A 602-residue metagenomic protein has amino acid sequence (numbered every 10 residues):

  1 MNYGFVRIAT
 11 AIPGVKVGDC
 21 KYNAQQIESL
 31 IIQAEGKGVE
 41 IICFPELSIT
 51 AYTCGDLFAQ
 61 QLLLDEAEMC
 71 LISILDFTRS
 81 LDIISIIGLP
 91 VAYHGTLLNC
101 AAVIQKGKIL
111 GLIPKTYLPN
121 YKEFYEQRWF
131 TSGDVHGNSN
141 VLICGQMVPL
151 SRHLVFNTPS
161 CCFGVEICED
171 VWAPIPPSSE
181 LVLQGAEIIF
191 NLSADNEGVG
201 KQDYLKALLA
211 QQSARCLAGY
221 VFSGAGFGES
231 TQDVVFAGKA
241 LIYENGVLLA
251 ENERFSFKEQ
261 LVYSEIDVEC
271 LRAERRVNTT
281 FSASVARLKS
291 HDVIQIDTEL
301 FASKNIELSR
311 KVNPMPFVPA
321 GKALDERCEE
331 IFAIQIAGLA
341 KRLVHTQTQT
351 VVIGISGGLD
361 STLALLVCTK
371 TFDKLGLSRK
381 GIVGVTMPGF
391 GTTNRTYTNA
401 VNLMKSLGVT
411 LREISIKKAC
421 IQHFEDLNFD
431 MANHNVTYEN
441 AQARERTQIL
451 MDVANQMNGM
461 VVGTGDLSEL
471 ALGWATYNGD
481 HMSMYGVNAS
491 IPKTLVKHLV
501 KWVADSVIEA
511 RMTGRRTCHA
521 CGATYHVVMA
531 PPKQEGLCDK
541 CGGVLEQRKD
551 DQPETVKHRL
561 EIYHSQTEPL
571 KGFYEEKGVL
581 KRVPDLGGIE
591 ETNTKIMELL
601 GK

Functional and structural regions predicted by a protein language model:
M1, A34, R215-C216, R342-Q349 (+7 more regions): Secondary-structure transition/capping motifs at alpha-helix termini and the adjoining loop/turn into the next element
M1-V352, K370-R379: Enzyme catalytic cores with a strong preference for nitrogen-chemistry domains
V91, Q349-S361, K417-C420, D466-S468 (+1 more regions): A glycine-rich phosphate-binding loop feature that marks nucleotide/adenosyl-phosphate handling sites
K115-L118, F124-S151, P159-S160, V171 (+4 more regions): Active-site adenylate/phosphate-handling loop in enzymes that bind or generate adenylated species
Y263, V293-P314, L377, G381-T437 (+2 more regions): A conserved beta-strand->alpha-helix junction
E326-A333, A337, K341, T362-K370 (+12 more regions): Feature representing long, continuous alpha-helical segments
I355-C368, R395-N399, L427, T476-G479: Short glycine/threonine-rich loop-to-helix capping motif typified by GTGT followed within a few residues by an Asp-Pro
K501, D505-K602: P-loop/Walker A NTP-binding region and its immediately flanking N-terminal helices in P-loop NTPase folds
